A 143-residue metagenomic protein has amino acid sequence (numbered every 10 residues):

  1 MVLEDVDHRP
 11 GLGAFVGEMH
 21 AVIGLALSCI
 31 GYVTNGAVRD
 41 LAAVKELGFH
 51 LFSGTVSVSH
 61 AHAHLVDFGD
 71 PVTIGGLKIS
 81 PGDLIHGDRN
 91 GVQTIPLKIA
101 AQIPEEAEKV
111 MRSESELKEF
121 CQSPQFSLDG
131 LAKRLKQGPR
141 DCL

Functional and structural regions predicted by a protein language model:
M1-P81, I95-L143: Feature captures the catalytic cores and cofactor-binding loops of soluble hydro-lyases/lyases that act on carboxylate
G91-Q93: Channel- or pocket-lining gating/hinge segments that regulate access to a cavity or pore
